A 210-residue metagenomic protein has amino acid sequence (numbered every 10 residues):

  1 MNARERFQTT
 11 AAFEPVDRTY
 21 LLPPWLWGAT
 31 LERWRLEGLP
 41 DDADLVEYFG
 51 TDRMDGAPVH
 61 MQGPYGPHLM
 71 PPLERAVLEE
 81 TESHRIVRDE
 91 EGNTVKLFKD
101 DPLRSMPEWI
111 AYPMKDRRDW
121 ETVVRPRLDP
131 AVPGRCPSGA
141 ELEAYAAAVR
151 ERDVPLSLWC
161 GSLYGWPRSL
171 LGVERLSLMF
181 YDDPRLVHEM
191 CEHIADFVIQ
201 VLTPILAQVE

Functional and structural regions predicted by a protein language model:
M1-E210: Catalytic cores of TIM-barrel enzymes
